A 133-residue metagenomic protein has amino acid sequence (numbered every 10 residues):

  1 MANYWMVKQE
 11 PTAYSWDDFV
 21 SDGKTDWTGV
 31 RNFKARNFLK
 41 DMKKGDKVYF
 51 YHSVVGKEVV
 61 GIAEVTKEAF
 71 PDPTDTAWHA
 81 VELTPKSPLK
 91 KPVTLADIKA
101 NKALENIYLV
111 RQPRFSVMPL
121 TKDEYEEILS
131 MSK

Functional and structural regions predicted by a protein language model:
M1-K43, Y125, S132-K133: Compositionally biased, charged N-terminal/linker segments
M1-P11, D72-K133: Contiguous surface segments at macromolecular interaction interfaces
M6-K8, F50-Y51, I62: Short, conserved beta-strand edge motifs with alternating hydrophobic and charged residues
D18, M42-K43, E58, T74-W78: Short glycine/proline-enriched turns and hinge-like loops at secondary-structure junctions
Y51-K57: Short, charged beta-turn/beta-strand-edge "cap" motif at the junction between a beta-strand and an adjacent loop
H52, K67-F70: Conserved "cap/hinge" positions at secondary-structure junctions
E58-E68: Short beta-strand-centered aromatic/proline hotspots
